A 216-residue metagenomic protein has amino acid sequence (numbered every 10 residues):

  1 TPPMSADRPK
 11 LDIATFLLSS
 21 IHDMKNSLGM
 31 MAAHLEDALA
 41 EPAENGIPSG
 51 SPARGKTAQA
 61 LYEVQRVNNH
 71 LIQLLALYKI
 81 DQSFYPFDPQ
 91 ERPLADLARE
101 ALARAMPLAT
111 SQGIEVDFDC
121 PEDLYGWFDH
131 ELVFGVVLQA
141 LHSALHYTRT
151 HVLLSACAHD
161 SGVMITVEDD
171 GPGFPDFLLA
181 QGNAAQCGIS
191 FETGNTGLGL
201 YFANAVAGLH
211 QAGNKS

Functional and structural regions predicted by a protein language model:
M30-S49: Conserved C-terminal segment of the DHp
Y62-H70: Short alpha-helical segment of the dimerization/phosphotransfer core of two-component systems
Q82-F87, Y125-F128: Conserved micro-motifs of the catalytic ATP-binding
D88-E91, E115-L124: Conserved catalytic submotifs in the C-terminal HATPase_c
H151-S161: Short beta-strand/loop element within the Bergerat-fold HATPase_c
E168-G194: Glycine-rich/acidic phosphate-handling loop/turn and adjacent ATP-lid/helix of nucleotide-binding kinase/ATPase domains
F202-K215: Conserved glycine-/histidine-rich ATP-lid loop and adjacent helix of the Bergerat-fold HATPase_c
